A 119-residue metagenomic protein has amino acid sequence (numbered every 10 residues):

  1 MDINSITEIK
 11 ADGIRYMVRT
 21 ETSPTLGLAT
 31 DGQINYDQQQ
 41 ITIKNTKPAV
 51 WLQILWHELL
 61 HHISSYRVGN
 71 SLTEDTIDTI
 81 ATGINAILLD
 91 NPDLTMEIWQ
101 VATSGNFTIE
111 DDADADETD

Functional and structural regions predicted by a protein language model:
M1-V50, Y66-D119: Metalloprotease/metallohydrolase-associated module, dominated by Zn2+-dependent proteases
Q53-S65: Active-site recognition of the HExxH zinc-binding catalytic motif
